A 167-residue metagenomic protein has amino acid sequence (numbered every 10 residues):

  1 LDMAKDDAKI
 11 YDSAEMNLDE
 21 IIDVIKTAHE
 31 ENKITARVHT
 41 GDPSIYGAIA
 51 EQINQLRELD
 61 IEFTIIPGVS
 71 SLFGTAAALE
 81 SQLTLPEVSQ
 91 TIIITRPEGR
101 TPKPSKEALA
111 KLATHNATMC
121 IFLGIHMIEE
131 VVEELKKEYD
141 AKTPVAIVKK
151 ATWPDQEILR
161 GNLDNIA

Functional and structural regions predicted by a protein language model:
L1, I25, Q82-L83, A108-K111 (+1 more regions): Short, flexible, glycine/charge-rich loop motifs used to bind or transfer phosphoryl groups or to couple energy/partner
L1-I66: Class I S-adenosyl-L-methionine
D7, L18, S70-L72, I128-E129: Alpha-helix N-cap/helix-start and coil->helix boundary motif
A8-A14, D60-I65, L83-Q90, D140-I147: Short hydrophobic/aromatic-enriched beta-strand-loop microsegments
S13-E15, H39-D42, A48-I49, V69 (+4 more regions): Fold-independent oxyanion-binding glycine-rich loops and adjacent beta-strand/coil segments at enzyme active sites
E20, E30-T35, S89-T91, K103-A167: A contiguous loop/helix-start segment that scaffolds small-molecule binding in enzyme catalytic cores
D42-H115, E157-N162: Class I SAM-dependent methyltransferase SAM-binding "motif I" and its flanking Rossmann-like core
